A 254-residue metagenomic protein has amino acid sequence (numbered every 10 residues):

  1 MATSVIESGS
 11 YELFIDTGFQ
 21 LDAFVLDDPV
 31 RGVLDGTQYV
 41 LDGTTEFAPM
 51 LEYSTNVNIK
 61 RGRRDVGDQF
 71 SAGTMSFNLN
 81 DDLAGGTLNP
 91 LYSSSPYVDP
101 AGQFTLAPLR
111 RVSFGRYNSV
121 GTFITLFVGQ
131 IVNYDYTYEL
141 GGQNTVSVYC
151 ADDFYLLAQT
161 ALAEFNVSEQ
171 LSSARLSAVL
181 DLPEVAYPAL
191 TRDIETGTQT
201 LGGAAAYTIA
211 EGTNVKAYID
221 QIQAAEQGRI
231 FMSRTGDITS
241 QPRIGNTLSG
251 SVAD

Functional and structural regions predicted by a protein language model:
M1-Q170, A174-A178, L182-V185, A189 (+3 more regions): Assembly/oligomerization scaffold segments
R192-I194: Ferredoxin-like iron-sulfur electron-transfer modules
T196, M232-R234, D254: A glycine- and small-residue-enriched flexible loop/hinge signal that marks low-structured segments
G197-T208: Surface-exposed aromatic
T235-N246: Acidic/histidine-enriched alpha-helical segments
